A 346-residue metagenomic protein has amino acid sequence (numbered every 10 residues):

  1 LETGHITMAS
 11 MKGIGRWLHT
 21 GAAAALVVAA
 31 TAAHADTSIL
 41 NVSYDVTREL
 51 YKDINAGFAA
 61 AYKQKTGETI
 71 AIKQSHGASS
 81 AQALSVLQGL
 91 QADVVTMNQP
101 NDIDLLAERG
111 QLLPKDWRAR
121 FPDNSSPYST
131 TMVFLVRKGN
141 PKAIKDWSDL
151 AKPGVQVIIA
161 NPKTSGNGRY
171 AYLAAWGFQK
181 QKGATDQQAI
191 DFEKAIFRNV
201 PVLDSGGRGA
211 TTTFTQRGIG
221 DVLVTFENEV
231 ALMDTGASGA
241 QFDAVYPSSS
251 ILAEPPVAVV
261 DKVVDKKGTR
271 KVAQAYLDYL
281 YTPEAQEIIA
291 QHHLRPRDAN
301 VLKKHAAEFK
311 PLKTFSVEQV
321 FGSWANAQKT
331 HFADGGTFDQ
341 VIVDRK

Functional and structural regions predicted by a protein language model:
I6-A22: Bacterial N-terminal signal peptides that target proteins for export
T31-A35: Sec/Tat signal peptide C-region and signal peptidase I cleavage site
D36-S165, A306, R345: N-terminal segment of the mature folded domain
V46-D53, K163-D191: Bilobed "Venus flytrap"/periplasmic-binding protein-like clamshell domains and structurally analogous long
S126-T130, E193-F197, D204-S205, A237-R270 (+1 more regions): Periplasmic-binding protein-like
G139-K145, T164, G177-T185, V263-K271: Short helix-loop capping/hinge motifs at secondary-structure junctions, enriched in acidic/polar residues
K182-S248: Ligand-binding pocket segment of bilobal, Venus flytrap-like solute-binding proteins
V264-K346: Extracellular/periplasmic juxtamembrane helices and adjacent flexible linkers that interface with membrane partners
